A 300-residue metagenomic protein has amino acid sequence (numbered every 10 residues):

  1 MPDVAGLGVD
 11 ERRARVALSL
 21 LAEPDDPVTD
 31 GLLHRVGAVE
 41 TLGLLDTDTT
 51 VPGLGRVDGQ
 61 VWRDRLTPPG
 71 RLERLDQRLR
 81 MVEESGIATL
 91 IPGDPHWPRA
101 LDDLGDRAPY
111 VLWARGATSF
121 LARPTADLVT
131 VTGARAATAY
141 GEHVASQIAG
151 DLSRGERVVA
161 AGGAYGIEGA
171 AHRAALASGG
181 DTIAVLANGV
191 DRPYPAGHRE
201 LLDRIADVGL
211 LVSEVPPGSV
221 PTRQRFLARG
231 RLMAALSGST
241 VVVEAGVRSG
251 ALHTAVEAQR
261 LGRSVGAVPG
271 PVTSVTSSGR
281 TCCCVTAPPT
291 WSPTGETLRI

Functional and structural regions predicted by a protein language model:
M1-H143, G150-D151: Short, positively charged patches
M1-V9, I91-I300: Glycine-biased, small-residue-rich flexible motifs in mid-sequence functional cores and linkers
